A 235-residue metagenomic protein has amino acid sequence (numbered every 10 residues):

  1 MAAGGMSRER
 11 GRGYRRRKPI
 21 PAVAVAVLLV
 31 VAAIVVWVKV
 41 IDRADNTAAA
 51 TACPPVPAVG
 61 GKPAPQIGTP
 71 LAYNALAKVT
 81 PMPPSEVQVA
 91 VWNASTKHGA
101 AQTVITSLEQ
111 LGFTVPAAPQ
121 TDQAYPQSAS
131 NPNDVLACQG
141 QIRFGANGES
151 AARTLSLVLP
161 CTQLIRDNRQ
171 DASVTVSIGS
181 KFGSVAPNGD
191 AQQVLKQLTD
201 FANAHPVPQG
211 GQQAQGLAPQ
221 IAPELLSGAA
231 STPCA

Functional and structural regions predicted by a protein language model:
M1-A3: N-terminal intrinsically disordered, acidic low-complexity segments at the extreme N-terminus
S7-R15, I20-A24, V38, T103-I105 (+1 more regions): BRCT (BRCA1 C-terminal) domain core and associated BRCT-interaction motifs
P19-A22, I34-I67: N-terminal hydrophobic targeting segments that direct proteins to the cell envelope
V25-A33: Core hydrophobic alpha-helical transmembrane segments of single-pass membrane proteins
A50-V56, A137-Q139, P233-A235: Sequence contexts marking disulfide-bonded cysteines in secreted/extracellular proteins
V56-V87: Short extracytoplasmic
Q88-H98, A137-G145: Second-shell loop/turn segments in exported
S180-A235: Extracellularly exposed regions in secreted/surface proteins, prominently low-complexity, repeat-rich
